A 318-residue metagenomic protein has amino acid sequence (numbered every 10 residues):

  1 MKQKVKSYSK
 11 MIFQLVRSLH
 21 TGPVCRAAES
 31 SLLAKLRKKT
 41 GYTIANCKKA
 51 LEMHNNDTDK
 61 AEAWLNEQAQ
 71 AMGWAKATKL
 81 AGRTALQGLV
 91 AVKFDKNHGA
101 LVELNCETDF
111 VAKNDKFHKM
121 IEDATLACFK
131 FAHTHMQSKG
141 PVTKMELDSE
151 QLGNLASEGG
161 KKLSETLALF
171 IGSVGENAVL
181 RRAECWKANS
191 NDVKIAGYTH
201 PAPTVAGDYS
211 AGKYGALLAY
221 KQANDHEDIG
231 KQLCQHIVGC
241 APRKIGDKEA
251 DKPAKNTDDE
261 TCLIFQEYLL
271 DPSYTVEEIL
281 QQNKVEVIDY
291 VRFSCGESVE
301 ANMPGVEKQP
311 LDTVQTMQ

Functional and structural regions predicted by a protein language model:
K2, I12-Q318: N-terminal assembly/interaction segments in proteins that build large macromolecular machines
